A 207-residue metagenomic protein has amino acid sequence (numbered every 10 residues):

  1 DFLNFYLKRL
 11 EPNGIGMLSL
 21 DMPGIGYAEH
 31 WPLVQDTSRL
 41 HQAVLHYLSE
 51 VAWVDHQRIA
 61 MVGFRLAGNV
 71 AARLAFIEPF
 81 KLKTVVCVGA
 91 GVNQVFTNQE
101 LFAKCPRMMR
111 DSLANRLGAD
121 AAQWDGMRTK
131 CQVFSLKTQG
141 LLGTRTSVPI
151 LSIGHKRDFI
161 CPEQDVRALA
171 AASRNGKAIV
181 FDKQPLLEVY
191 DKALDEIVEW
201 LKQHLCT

Functional and structural regions predicted by a protein language model:
D1-K8, M22, Q164: The serine-hydrolase catalytic nucleophile loop
L10-Y27: Conserved alpha/beta-hydrolase
W31-V54: Alpha/beta-hydrolase active-site loop
W53-R65: Alpha/beta-hydrolase fold nucleophile elbow
F76-C131: Hydrolase active-site cap/lid region
R145-T146, S152-G154: Short beta-strand/loop motif that positions the catalytic acidic residue of the alpha/beta-hydrolase fold
F159-D165: Conserved alpha/beta-hydrolase "acid-adjacent" motif
D182-K183, L187-T207: Catalytic active-site module of serine/aspartate enzymes centered on a nucleophile-bearing elbow/loop
